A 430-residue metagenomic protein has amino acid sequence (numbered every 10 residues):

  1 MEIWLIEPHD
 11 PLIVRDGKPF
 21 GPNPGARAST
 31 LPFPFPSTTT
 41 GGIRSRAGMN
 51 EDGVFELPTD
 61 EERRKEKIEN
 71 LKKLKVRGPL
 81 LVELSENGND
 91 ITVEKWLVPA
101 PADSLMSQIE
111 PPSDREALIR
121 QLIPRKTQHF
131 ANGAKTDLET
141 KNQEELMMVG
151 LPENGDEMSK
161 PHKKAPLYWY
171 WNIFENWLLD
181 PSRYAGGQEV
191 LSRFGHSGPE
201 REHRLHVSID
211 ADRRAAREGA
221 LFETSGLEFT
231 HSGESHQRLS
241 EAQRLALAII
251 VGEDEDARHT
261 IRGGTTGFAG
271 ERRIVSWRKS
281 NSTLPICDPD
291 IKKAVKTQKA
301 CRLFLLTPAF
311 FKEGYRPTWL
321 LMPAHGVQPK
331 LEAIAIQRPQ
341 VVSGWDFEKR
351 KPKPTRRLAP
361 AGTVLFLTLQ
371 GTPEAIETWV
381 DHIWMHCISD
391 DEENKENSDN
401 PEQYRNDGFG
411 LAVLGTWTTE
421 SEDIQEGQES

Functional and structural regions predicted by a protein language model:
M1-S430: Conserved active-site/ligand-binding neighborhood in enzyme cores
